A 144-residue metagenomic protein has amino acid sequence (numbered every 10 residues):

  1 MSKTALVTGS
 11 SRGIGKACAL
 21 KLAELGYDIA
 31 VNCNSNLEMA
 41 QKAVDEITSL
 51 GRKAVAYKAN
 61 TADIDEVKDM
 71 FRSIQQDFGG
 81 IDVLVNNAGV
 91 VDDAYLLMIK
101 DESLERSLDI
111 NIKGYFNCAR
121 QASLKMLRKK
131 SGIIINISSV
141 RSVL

Functional and structural regions predicted by a protein language model:
S11-G13: Conserved glycine-rich cofactor-binding loop
L25-A40: Conserved glycine-rich Rossmann-like NAD(P)H-binding loop of the short-chain dehydrogenase/reductase
L37, K58-M70, D101: The beta1-alpha1 cofactor-binding region of Rossmann-like NAD(H)/NADP(H)-dependent oxidoreductases
N87-D92: Conserved NAD(P)H cofactor-binding loop of Rossmann-fold oxidoreductase domains
Y95-L96, S103-L108: Substrate-binding pocket helix/loop in short-chain dehydrogenase/reductase
A119-R120: A short, exposed helix-loop element centered on a Lys and neighboring polar residues
I135-L144: Catalytic loop of short-chain dehydrogenase/reductase
